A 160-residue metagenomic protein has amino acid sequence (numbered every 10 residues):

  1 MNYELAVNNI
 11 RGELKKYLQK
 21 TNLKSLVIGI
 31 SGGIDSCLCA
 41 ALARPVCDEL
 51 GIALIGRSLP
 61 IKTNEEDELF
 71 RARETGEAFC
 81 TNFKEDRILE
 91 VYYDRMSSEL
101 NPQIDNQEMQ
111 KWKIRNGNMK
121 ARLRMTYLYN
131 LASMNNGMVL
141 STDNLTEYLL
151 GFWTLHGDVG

Functional and structural regions predicted by a protein language model:
M1-T154: ATP-dependent adenylation/nucleotidyltransferase module used to activate substrates
L155-G160: Anionic-ligand binding region
